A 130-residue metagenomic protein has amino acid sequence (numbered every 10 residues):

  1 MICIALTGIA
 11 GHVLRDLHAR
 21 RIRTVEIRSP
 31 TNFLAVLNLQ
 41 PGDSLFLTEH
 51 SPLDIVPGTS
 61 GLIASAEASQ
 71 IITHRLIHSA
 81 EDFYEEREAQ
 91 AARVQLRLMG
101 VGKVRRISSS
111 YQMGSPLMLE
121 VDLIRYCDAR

Functional and structural regions predicted by a protein language model:
M1-P41: Compositionally biased, charged N-terminal/linker segments
I4-L6, L45-L47, A66-A68, V94-L98 (+1 more regions): Hydrophobic beta-strand residues in large extracellular and virion-surface proteins
L17, V36-N38, I55-G58, I77-H78: Short histidine-centered beta-strand/loop micro-motifs that create catalytic or ligand/metal-coordination sites
T31-F33, S51-L53, I72, G102: Residues that cap or initiate secondary-structure elements
N32, T59-I63, L76-R130: Contiguous surface segments at macromolecular interaction interfaces
V36-L53: Short coil-to-beta transition motif at edge beta-strands of beta-rich domains
L53-E67: Short coil-to-beta-strand transition motifs
A68-H78: Short, conserved beta-turn/loop elements at beta-strand boundaries and strand-helix junctions
